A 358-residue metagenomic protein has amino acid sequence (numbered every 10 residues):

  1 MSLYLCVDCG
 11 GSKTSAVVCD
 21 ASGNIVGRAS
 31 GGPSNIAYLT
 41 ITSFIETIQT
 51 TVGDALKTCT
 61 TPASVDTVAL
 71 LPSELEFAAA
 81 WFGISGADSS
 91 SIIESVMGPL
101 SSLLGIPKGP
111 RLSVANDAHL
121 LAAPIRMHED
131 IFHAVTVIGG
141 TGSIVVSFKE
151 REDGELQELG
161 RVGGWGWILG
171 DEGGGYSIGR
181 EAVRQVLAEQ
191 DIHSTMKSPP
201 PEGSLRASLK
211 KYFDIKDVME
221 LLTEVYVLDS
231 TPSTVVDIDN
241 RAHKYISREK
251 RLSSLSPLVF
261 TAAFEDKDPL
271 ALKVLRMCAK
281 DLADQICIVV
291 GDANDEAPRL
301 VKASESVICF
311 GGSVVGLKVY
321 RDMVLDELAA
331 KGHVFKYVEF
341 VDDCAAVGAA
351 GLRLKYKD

Functional and structural regions predicted by a protein language model:
M1-S73, G105, I125-V135, R184-D358: ATP-binding/phosphotransfer module of carbohydrate and carboxylate kinases, centering on a glycine-rich
C6, G10-G11, G27, G31-G32 (+7 more regions): Glycine-centered flexibility sites
G83-A87, D266-P269: N-terminal loops that bind phosphate or other acidic moieties and the adjacent beta-alpha structural core
A87-G203, A207, K357: Phosphate-binding/catalytic loop of phosphoryl-transfer enzymes
